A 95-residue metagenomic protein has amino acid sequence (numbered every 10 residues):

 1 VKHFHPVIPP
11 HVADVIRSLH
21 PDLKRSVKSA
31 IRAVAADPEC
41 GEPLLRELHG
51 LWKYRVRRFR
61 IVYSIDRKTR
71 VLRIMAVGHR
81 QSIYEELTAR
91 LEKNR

Functional and structural regions predicted by a protein language model:
V1-H5, S18, R25, S64-R95: Enriched for short, Lys/Arg-rich terminal
H3-P43: N-terminal first-folded block
E39-S82: Basic/aromatic recognition patch in beta-strand/loop cores that engages polyanionic ligands
